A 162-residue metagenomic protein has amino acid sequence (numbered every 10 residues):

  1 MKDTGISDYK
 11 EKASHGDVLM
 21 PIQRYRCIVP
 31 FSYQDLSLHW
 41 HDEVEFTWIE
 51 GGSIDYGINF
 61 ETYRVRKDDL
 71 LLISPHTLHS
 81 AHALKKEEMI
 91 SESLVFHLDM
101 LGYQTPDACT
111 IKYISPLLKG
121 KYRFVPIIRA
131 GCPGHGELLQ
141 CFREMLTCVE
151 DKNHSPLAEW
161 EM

Functional and structural regions predicted by a protein language model:
M1-L70, T77, I111-K112, Y122: Generic protein-terminus/edge-of-domain signal
K2-Q23, L78-L146: A hydrophobic/aromatic-rich effector-binding and dimerization subdomain of bacterial HTH-type transcriptional regulators
I58, L101-Q104, N153-H154: A generic structural signal for short coil/turn motifs at secondary-structure boundaries
N59, W160-M162: Amphipathic alpha-helical interaction/assembly segments
P133, N153-A158: A structural signal for alpha-helical segments
L138, A158-E159: Hydrophobic packing residues in well-ordered alpha-helices of helical domains and bundles
R143-S155: Basic, amphipathic alpha-helical hairpins
